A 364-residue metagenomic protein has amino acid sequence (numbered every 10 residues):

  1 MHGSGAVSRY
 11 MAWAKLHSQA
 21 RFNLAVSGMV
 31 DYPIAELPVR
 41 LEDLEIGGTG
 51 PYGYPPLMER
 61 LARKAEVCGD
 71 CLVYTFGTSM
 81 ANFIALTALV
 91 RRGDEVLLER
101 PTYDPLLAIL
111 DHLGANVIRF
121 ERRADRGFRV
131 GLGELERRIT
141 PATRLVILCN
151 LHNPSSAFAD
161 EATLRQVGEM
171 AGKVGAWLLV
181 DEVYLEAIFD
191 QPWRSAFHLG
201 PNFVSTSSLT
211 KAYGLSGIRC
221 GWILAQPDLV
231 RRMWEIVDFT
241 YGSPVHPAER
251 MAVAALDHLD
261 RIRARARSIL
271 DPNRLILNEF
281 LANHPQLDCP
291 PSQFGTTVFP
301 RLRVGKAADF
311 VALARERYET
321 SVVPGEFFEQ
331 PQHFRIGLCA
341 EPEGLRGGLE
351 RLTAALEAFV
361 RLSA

Functional and structural regions predicted by a protein language model:
M1-I84, L362-A364: N-terminal small-domain helix-loop-helix segment of the aminotransferase-like
S4, A88-L148: PLP-dependent aminotransferase-like
L113, K173-V174, H284, Y318 (+1 more regions): Helix C-cap/helix->beta junction micro-motif
A124-F189: Active-site phosphate-binding strand-loop segment of PLP-dependent enzymes
R137, L313-V322, F328-A364: PLP-dependent enzyme catalytic core of the Aspartate aminotransferase-like
L199-R232, P244: Active-site PLP attachment segment
M233-T240, A255-N278: Structural signature of PLP-dependent enzymes
V253, I269-N278, D288-R301: Conserved glycine-rich beta-strand-loop-beta hairpin in the small C-terminal domain of fold type I
